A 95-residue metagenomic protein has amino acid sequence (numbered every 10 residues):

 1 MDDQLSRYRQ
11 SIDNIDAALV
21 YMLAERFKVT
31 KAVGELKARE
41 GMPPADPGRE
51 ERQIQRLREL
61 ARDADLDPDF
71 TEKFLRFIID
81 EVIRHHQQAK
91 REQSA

Functional and structural regions predicted by a protein language model:
M1-A95: Domain-level signature for soluble enzymes in the chorismate/prephenate branch of the shikimate pathway
